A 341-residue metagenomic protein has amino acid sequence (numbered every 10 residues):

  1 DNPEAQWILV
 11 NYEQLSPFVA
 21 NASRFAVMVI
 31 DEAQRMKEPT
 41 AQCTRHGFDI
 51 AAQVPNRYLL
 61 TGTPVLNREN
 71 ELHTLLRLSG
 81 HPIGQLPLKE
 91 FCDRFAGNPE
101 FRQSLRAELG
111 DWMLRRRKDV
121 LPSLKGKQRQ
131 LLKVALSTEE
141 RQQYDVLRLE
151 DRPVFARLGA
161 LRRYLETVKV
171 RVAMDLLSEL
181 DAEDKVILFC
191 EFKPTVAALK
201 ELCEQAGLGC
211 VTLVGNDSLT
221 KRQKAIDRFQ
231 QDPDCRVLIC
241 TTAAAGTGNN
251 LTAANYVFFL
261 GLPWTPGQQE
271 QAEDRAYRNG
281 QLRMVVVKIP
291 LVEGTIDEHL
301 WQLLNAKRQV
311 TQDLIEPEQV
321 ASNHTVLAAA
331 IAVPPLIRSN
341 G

Functional and structural regions predicted by a protein language model:
D1-V27: Conserved helix/coil segment N-terminal to the catalytic DExD/H
L9-V10, N56-G62, L238-C240: Structural recognition of the conserved hydrophobic beta-strand(s) that form the central parallel beta-sheet of P-loop
L15-V19, N67-E69, V196-K200, R222-I226 (+2 more regions): SF2 helicase motor core recognition
V27, R35, T44-S123, Q281-M284: Conserved P-loop NTPase motor "coupling/switch" region that bridges the ATPase
M28-V29, I239: Walker B beta-strand of ABC/ABC-like P-loop ATPase nucleotide-binding domains, specifically the conserved hydrophobic
G126-L208: Conserved helicase/translocase motor-coupling segment
I187-F189, A197, E204-A245: Conserved helicase ATPase core of P-loop NTP-dependent helicases/translocases
W264-N340: A conserved SF2-helicase RecA2
